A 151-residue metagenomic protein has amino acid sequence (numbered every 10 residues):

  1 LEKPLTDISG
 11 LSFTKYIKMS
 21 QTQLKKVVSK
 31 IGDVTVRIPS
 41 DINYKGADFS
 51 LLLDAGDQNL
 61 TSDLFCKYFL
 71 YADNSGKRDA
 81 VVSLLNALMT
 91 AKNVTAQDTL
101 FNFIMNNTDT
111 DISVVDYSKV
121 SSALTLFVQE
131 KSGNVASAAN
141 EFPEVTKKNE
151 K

Functional and structural regions predicted by a protein language model:
L1-T14: Membrane-embedded segments
P4, Y68, L84-L88, F103-N107 (+2 more regions): Residues that form generic nucleotide/phosphate-binding pockets
Q21-Q23: Short helix-initiation/N-cap motifs at beta->coil->alpha
K25-L100, N149: Flexible, polar/acidic helix-loop-strand segments at domain edges
A96-K151: C-terminal solvent-exposed extensions
